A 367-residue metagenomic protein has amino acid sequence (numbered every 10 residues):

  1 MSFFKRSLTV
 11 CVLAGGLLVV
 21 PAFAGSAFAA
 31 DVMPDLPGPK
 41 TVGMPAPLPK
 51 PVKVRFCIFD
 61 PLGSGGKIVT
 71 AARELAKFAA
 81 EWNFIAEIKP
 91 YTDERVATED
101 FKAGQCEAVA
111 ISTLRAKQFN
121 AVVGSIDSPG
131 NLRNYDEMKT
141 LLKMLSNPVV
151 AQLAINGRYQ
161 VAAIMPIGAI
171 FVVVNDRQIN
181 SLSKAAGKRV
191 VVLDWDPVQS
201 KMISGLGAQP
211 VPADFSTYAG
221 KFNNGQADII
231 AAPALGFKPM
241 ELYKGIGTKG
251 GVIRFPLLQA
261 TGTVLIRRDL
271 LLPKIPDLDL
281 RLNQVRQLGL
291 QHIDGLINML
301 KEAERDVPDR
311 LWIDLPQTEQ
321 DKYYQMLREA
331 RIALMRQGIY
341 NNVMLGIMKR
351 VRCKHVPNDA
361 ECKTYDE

Functional and structural regions predicted by a protein language model:
M1-R6: N-terminal secretory signal peptides that target proteins for export/translocation
V10-A22: Bacterial N-terminal signal peptides
A22-A29: Boundary at the C-terminal end of the N-terminal hydrophobic targeting segment
V32-P47, E99, S112-G205, P256-E367: Contiguous mixed-secondary-structure segments that line small-molecule binding/active-site clefts of soluble domains
P34-A110: N-terminal (or domain-start) structured segment
P47-W82, Q160-N224, D228: Bilobed "Venus flytrap"/periplasmic-binding protein-like clamshell domains and structurally analogous long
K89-S128, V173-N175, I230-I246: Pocket-flanking alpha-helical
P239-F255, V264-I266: A beta-strand-loop signature enriched in Asp, Gly, Thr, and Trp that corresponds to the sialidase/neuraminidase Asp-box
